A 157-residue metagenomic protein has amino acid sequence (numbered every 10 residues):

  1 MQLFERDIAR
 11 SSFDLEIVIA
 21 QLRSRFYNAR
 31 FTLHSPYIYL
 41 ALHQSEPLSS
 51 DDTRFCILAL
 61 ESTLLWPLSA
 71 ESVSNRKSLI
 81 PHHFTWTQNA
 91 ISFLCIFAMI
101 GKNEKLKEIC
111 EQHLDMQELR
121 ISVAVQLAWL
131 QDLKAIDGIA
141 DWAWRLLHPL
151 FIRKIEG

Functional and structural regions predicted by a protein language model:
M1, A9-N103, Q112-R120, I139: Extended, leucine-rich alpha-helical cores of fungal transcription factors
E5: Substrate-access "cap/lid" subdomains that shape and gate the entrance to catalytic or ligand-binding pockets
K107-G157: Intrinsically disordered, low-complexity regulatory regions with latent secondary structure
